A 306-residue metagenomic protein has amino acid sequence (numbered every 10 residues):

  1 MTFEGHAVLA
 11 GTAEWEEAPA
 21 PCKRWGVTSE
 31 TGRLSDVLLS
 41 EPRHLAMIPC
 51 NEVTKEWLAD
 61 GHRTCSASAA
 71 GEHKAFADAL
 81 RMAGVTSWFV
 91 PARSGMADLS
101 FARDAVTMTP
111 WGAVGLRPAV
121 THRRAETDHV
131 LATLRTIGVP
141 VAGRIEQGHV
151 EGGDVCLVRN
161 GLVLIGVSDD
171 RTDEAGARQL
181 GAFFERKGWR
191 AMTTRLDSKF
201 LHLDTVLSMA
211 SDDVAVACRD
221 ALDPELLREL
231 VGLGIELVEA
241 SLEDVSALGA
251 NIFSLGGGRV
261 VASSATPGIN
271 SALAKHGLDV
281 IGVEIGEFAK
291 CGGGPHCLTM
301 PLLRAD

Functional and structural regions predicted by a protein language model:
M1-D306: The feature marks the mature, well-folded catalytic cores of soluble enzymes
